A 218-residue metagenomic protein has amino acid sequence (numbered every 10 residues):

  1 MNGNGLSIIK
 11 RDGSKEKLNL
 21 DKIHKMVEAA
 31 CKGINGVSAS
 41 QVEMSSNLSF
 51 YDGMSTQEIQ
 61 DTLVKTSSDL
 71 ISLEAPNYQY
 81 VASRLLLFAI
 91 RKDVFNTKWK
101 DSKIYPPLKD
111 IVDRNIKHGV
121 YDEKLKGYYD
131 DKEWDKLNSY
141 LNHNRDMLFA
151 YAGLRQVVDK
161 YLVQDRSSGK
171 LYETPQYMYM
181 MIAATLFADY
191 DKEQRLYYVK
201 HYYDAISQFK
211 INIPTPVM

Functional and structural regions predicted by a protein language model:
M1-M218: Extended catalytic cores of very large enzyme megasubunits
